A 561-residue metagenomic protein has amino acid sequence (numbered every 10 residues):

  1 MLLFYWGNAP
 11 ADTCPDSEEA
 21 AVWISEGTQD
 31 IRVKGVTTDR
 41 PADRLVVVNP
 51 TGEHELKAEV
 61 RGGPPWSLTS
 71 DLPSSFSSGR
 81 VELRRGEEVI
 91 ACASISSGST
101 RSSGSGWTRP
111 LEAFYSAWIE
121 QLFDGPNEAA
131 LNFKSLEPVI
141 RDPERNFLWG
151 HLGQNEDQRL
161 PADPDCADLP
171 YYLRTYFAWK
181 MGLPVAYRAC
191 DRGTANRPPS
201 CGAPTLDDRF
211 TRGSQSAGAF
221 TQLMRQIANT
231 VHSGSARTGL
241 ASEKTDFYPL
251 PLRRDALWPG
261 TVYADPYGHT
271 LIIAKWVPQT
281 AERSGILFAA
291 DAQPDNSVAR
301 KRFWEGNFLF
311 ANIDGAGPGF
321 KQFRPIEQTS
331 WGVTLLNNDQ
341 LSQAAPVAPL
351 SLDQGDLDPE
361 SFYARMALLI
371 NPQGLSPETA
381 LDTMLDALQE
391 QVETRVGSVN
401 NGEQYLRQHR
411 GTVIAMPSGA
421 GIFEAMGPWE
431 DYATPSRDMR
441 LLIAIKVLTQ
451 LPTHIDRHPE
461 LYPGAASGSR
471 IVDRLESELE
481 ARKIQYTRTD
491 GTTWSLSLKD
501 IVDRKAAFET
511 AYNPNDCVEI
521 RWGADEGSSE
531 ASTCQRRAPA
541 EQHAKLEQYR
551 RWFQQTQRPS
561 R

Functional and structural regions predicted by a protein language model:
P10-T38: Short, compositionally biased P/S/T/A/G/V-rich stretches that sit at domain boundaries
L45-V46, F76-E87: Short, aromatic- and glycine-rich surface loops/edge beta-strands on solvent-exposed regions
L56-A58, E87-R101: Edge beta-strands of extracellular beta-sandwich domains
R61-T69: Aromatic sugar-binding surface patches on proteins that engage polysaccharides or sugar-phosphate polymers
G98-D168, L173, W179-A189, G193-A195 (+9 more regions): Active-site-adjacent structural segments surrounding the nucleophilic cysteine of cysteine proteases and isopeptidases
S200-P259: Conserved active-site-adjacent core of cysteine acyl-enzyme catalytic domains
T270-P278: Short beta-strand-centered aromatic/proline hotspots
N296-Y462, A466, R470: Low-complexity, Gly/Ser/Thr/Pro-rich intrinsically disordered linker/tail segments
